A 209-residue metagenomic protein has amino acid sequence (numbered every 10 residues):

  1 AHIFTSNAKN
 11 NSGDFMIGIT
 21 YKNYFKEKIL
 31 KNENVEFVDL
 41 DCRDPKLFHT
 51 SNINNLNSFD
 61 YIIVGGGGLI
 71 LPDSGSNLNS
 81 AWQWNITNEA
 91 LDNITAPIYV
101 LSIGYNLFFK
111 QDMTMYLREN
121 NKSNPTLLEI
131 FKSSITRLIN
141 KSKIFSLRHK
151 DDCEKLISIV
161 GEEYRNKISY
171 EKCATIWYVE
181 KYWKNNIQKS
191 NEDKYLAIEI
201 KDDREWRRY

Functional and structural regions predicted by a protein language model:
A1-Y209: Active-site anion-handling motifs in enzyme catalytic cores
